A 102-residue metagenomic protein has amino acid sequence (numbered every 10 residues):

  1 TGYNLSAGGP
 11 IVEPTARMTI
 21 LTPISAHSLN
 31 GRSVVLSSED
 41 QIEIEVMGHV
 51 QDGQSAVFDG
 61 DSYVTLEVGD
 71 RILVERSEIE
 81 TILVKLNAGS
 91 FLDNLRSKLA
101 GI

Functional and structural regions predicted by a protein language model:
Y3-N4, G8-I102: Catalytic phosphate-donor-binding core of small-molecule kinases
